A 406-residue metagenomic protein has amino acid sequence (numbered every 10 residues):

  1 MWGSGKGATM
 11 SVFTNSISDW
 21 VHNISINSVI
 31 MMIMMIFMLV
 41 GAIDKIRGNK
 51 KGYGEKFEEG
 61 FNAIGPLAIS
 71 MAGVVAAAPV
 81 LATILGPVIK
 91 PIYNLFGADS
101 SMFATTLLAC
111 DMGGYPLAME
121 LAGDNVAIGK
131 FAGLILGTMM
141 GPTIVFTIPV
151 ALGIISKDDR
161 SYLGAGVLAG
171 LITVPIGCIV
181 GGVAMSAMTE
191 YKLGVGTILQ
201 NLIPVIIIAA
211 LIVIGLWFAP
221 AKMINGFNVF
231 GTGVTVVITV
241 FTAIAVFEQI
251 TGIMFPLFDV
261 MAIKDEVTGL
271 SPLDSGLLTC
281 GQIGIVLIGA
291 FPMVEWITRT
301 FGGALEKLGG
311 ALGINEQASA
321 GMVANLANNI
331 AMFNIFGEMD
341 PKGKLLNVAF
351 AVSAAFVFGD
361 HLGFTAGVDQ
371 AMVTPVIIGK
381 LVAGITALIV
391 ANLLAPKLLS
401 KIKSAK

Functional and structural regions predicted by a protein language model:
G5-G73, A132-G137, I144-G289, A366-K406: Signature of multi-pass transmembrane helix bundles
K6, L81-D99, M254-K264: Interfacial/capping segments of alpha-helical transmembrane domains
G48-Y53, L85, I297-A304: Juxtamembrane/interfacial segments flanking transmembrane helices
E55-P66, K90-N94, G303-I314: Short amphipathic alpha-helical coupling elements at transmembrane boundaries
A76-P87, L117-N125, A184-M188, I250-I253: Transmembrane alpha-helix boundary signature
F96-I176, N315-D369: Alpha-helical membrane segments and immediately flanking helix-loop junctions that form or couple to the substrate/ion
L257-Q317, G321-I330: Long, well-ordered mid-to-C-terminal structural blocks that present hydrophobic/aromatic surfaces
